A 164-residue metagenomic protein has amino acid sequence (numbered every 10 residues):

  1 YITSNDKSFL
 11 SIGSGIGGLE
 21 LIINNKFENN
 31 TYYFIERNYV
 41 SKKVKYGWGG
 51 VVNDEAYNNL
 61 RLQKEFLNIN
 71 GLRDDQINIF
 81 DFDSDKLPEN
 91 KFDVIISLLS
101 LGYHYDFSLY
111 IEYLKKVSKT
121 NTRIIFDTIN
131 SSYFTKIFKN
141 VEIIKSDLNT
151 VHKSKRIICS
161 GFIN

Functional and structural regions predicted by a protein language model:
D6-G15, Y33-E36: Conserved class I S-adenosyl-L-methionine
I16-E28: Conserved SAM-binding loop of SAM-dependent methyltransferases across substrates and taxa, primarily the Class I
G50-D85: S-adenosyl-L-methionine
F82-I95: A short acidic, Gly/Pro-enriched loop at the edge of an enzyme's catalytic core that lines a small-molecule cofactor
D93-D106: A short SAM/SAH-binding and catalytic strip from SAM-dependent methyltransferases
S108-T120: A short glycine-rich, Lys/Arg-flanked "PGG" loop and its adjoining helix->strand segment in the class I
N121-N130: Conserved beta-strand signature within the Rossmann-like core of class I S-adenosyl-L-methionine
V141-N164: Core SAM-dependent methyltransferase catalytic element
